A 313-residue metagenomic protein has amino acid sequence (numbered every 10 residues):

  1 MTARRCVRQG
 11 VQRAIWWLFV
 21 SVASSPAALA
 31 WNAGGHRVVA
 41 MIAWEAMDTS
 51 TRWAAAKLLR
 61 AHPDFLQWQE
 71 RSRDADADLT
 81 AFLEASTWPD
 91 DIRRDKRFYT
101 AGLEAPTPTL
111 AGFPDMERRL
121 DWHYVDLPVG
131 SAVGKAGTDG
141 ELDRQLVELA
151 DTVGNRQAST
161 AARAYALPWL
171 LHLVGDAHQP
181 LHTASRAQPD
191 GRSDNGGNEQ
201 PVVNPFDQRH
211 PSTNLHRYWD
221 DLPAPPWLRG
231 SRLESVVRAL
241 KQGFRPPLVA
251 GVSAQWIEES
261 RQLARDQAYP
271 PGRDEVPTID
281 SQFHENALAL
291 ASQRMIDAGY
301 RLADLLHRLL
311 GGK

Functional and structural regions predicted by a protein language model:
T2-W16: Bacterial N-terminal signal peptides that target proteins for export
C6, V22, W122: A broad, low-specificity signal marking well-ordered, structured residues that form hydrophobic/aromatic
V11-I15, A177-H178, Y300: Residue-level micro-sites within transmembrane alpha helices that shape and flank functional polar/acidic positions
W16-V22: Gram-negative bacterial Sec-dependent N-terminal signal peptides
S24-A27: N-terminal signal peptide c-region/cleavage motif recognized by signal peptidases
L29-L173, P180-K313: N-terminal, motif-rich segments that launch catalysis or mediate targeting to/interaction with membranes, typified by
